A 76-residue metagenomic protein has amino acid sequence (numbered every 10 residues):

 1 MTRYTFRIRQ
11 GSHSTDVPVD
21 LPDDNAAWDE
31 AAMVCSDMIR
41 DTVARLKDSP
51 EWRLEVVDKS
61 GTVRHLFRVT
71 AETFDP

Functional and structural regions predicted by a protein language model:
M1, P22-D29, D58-G61: A short, structured loop/turn motif at beta-sheet edges
M1-T15: Short aromatic-glycine-(Arg/Gly/Cys) micro-motifs in beta-strand/loop hairpins
R9, D16, A26, T70: Histidine-centered catalytic/metal-coordination loop motif
S14-P22: A short, exposed loop/beta-hairpin motif centered on an aromatic-Gly-Thr core
P18, I39-A44: Short, flexible helix-adjacent loops and helix caps
D24-R40: A short, charged, amphipathic alpha-helix used as a generic interaction element across diverse proteins
V43-P76: C-terminal structural segments of small proteins and small subunits
